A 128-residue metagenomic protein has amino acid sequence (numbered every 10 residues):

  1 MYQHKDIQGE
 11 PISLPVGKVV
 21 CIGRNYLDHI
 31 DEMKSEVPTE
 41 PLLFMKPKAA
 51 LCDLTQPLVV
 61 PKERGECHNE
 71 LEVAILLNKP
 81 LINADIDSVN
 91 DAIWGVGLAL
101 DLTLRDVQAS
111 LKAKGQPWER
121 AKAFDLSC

Functional and structural regions predicted by a protein language model:
M1-C128: Catalytic-core "active-site belt" of small-molecule-metabolizing enzymes, emphasizing His/Asp/Glu-rich regions
